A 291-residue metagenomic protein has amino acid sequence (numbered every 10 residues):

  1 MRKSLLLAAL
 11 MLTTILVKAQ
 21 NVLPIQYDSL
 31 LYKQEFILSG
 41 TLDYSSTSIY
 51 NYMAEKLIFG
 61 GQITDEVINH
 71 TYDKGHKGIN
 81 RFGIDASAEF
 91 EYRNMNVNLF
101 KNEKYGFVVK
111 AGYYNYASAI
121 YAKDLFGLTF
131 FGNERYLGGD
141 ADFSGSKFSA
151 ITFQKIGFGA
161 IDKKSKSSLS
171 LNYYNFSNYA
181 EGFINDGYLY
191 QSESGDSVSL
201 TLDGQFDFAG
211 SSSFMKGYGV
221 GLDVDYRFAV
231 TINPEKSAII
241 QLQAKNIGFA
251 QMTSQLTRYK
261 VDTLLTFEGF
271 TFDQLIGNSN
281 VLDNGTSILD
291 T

Functional and structural regions predicted by a protein language model:
M1, A8, A19, V109 (+4 more regions): Generic low-polarity alpha-helical segments
M1-K33: Cleavable N-terminal export/targeting peptides
M11-T13, K101, I232-P234: A generic structural signal for short, solvent-exposed coil/turn residues that cap or connect secondary-structure
T14, A250-Q251: Short, active-site-adjacent cap segments at secondary-structure transitions
N21-F214, T253-D290: A subset of solvent-exposed loop/turn segments in beta-rich extracellular surface proteins, enriched in glycine
A160-S168, Y218-V220, Y226-I240: Secondary-structure boundary elements
D223-T231, I239-K245, F249-A250, L275-T291: Detector for outer-membrane/organellar transmembrane beta-barrel domains, recognizing the amphipathic beta-strand
